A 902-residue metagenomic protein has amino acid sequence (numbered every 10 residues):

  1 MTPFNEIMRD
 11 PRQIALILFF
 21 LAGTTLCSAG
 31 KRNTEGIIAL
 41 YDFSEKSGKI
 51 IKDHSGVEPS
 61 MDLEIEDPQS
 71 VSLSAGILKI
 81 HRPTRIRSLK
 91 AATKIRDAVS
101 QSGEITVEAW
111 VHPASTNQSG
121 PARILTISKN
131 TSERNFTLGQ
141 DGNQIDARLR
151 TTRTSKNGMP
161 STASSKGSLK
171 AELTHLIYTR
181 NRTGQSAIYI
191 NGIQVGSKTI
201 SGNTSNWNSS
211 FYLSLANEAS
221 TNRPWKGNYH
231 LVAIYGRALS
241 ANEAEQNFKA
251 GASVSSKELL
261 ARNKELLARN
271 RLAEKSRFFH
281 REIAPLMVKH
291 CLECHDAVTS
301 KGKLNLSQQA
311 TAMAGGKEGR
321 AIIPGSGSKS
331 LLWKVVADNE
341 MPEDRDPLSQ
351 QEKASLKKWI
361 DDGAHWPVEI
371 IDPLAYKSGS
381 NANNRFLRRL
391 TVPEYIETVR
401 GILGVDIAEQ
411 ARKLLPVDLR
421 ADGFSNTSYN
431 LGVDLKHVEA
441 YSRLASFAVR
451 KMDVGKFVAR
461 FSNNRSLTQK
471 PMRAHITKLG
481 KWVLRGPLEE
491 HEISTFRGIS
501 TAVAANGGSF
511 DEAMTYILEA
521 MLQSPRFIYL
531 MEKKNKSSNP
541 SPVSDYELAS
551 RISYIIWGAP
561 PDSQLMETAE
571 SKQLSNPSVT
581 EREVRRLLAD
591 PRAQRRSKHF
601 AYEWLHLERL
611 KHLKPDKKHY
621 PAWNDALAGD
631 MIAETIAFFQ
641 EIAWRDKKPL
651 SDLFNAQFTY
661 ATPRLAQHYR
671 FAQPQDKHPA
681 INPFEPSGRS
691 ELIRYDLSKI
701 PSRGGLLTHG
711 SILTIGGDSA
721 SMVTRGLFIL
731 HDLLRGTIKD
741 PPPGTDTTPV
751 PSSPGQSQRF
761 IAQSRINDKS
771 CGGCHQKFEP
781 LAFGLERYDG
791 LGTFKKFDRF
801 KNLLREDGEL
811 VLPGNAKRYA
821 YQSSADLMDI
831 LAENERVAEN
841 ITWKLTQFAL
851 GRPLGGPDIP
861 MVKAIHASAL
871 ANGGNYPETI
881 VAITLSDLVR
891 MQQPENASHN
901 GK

Functional and structural regions predicted by a protein language model:
L26-R85, D97, S128-N130, G196 (+1 more regions): Extracytoplasmic low-complexity segments
S28-N33, S44, L231, A238 (+16 more regions): Aromatic- and Gly/Pro-enriched helix-to-coil junctions and flexible linker segments
G30-R32, I80-T106, I127-K129, G158-G167 (+1 more regions): Short surface loop/edge beta-strand patches of beta-sandwich-type extracellular domains that form ligand-contact sites
I38-S47, T106-S115, N222-A250: Extracellular, beta-strand-rich glycan-interacting domains
A122-R150: Glycan-recognition/cleft segments
R148-H175: Short, aromatic/His-centered strand-loop micro-motif at the edge of beta-sheets
K198-N228: Flexible glycan-contacting loops in extracellular carbohydrate-active proteins
A268-M313, S326-L331, V335-K353, A666 (+7 more regions): Sequence context surrounding c-type heme c attachment/ligation sites in exported
